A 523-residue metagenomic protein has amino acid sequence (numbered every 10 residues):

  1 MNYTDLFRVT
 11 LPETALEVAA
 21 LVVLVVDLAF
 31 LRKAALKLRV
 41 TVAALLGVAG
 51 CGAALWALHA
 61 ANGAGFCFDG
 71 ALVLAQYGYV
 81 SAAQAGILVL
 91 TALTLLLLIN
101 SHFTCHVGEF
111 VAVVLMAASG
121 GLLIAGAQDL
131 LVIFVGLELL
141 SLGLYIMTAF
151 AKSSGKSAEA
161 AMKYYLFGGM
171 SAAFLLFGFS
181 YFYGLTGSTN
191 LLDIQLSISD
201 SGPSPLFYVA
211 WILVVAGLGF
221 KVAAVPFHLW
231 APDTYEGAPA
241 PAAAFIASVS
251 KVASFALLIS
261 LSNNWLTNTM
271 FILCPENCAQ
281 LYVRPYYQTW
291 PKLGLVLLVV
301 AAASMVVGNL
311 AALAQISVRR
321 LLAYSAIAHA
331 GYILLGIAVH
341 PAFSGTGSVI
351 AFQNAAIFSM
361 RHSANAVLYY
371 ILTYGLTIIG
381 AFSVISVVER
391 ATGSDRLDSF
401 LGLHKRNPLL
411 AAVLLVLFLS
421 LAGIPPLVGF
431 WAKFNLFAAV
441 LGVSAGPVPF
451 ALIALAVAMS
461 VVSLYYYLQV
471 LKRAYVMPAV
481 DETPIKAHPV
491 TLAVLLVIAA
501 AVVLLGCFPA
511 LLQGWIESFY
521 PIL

Functional and structural regions predicted by a protein language model:
M1-L523: Alpha-helical transmembrane segments of multi-pass membrane proteins predominantly involved in bioenergetics
